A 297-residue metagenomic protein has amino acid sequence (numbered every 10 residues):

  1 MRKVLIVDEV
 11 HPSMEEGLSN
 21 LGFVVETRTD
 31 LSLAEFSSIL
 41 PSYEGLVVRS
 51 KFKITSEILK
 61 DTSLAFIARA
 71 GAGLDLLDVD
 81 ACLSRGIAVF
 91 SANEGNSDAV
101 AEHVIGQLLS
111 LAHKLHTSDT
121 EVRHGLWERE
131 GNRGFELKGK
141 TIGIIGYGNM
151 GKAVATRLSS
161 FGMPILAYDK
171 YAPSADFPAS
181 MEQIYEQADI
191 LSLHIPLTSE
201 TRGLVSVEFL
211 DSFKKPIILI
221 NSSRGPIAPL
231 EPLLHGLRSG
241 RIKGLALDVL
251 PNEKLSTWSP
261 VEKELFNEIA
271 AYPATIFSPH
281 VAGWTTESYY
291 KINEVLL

Functional and structural regions predicted by a protein language model:
M1-F90, I184-E186, S206: An N-terminal-biased, well-structured beta-alpha scaffold segment characteristic of Rossmann-like dinucleotide-binding
E44-G45, F66, I190, I218 (+2 more regions): Short, Asp-centered acidic motifs that coordinate Mg2+ and/or phosphate in catalytic or ligand-binding sites
K51, A72, D189, I195-L197 (+2 more regions): Short glycine-/small-residue-rich Rossmann-like dinucleotide-binding loops
L59-F66, L77-V89, L193, L197-S239: Beta-strand-loop-alpha-helix segment that lines the small-molecule cofactor/substrate pocket of alpha/beta enzymes
G73-L76, S91, G95-N96, N149 (+1 more regions): Residue-level detector of alpha-helix initiation sites
R85-I87, A92-T141, A153-T156, Y168: Phosphate-binding beta-alpha-beta segment of Rossmann-like dinucleotide-binding domains, i.e., the NAD(P)
E130-K215: Rossmann-like dinucleotide/phosphate-binding beta-alpha-beta segment
P216-I218, S223-L297: Rossmann-like dinucleotide-binding domain for NAD(H)/NADP(H)
